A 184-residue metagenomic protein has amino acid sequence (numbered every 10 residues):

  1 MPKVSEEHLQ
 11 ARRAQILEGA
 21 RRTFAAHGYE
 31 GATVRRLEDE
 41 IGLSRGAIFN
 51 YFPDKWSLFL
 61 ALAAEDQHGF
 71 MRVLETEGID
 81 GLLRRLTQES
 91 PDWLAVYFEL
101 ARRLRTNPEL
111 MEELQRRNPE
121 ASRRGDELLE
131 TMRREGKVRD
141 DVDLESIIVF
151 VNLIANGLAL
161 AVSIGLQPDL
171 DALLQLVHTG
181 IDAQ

Functional and structural regions predicted by a protein language model:
M1-H27, V34-L43, W56-S57: Basic, helix-initiating cap at the start of DNA-binding domains
L9, L17, A63, Q67 (+2 more regions): Amphipathic, non-transmembrane alpha-helical scaffold segments
G46: Key DNA-contact positions within bacterial/archaeal DNA-binding proteins
F52, F59-D66: Alpha-helical DNA-contacting segments of helix-turn-helix folds
A61, H68-A95, L144-V151, L170: Hydrophobic alpha-helical connector segments
Q88-Q115: Amphipathic alpha-helical segments used for helix-helix packing
M111-Q115, P119, R133-G180, Q184: Hydrophobic/aromatic-rich alpha-helical bundle segments in the mid-to-C-terminal region
